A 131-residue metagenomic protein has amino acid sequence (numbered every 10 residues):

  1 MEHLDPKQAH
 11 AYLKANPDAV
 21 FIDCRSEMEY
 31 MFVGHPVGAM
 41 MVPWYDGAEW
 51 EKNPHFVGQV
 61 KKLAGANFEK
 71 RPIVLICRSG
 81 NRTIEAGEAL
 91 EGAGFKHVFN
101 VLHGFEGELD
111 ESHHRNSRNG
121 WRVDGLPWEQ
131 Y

Functional and structural regions predicted by a protein language model:
M1-V20, M28-P72, T83-Y131: Rhodanese-like catalytic fold shared by cysteine-dependent sulfurtransferases and DSP/PTP-type phosphatases
D23, G80: Conserved G/P- and acidic residue-centered "switch" motifs that form tight phosphate/ATP-binding loops in soluble
L75-I76: Short, surface-exposed ligand- or partner-binding patches at beta-edge/loop junctions that are enriched in aromatics
